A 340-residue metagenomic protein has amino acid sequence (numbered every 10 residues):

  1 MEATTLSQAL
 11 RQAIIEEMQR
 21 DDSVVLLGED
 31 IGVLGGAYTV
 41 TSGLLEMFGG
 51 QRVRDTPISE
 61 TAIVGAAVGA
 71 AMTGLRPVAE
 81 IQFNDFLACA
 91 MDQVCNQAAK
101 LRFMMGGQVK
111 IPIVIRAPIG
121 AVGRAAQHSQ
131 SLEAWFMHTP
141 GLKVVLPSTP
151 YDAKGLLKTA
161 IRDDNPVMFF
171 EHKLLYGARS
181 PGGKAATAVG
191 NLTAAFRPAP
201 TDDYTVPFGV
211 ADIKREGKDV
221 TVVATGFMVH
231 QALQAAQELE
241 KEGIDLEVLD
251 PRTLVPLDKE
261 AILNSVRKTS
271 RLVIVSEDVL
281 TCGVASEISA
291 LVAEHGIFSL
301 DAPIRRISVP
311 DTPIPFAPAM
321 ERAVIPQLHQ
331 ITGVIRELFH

Functional and structural regions predicted by a protein language model:
M1-P166, F170, L174-G177, R322-A323: Thiamine diphosphate
Y38-G43, M47, Q108-P118, K173-L174 (+1 more regions): Thiamine diphosphate
